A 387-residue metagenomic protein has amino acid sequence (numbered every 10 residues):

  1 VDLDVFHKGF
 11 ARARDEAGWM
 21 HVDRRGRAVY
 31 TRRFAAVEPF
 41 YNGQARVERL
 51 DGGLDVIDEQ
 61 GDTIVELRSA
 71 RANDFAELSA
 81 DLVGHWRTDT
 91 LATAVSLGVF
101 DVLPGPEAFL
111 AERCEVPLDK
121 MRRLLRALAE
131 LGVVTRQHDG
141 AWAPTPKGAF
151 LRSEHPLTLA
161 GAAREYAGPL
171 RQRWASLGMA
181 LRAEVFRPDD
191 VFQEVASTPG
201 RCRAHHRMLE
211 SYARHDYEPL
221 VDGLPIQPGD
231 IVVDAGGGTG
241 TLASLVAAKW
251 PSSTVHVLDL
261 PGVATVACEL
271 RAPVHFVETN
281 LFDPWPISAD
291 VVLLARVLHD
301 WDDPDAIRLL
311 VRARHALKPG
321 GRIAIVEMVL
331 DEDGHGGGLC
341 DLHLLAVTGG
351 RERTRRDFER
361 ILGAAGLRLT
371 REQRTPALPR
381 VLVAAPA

Functional and structural regions predicted by a protein language model:
V1-A70: Residue-level detector of conserved, function-critical positions
L3, T145, L378-P379: Short secondary-structure capping/turn micro-motifs that flank functional sites
F6, A13, V47, L103 (+2 more regions): Short beta-strand element of the conserved SAM-dependent methyltransferase core
W19, R27, A36, G53 (+7 more regions): Surface-exposed, flexible loop/turn segments at secondary-structure boundaries
R24-R27, G140-T145, A149-L151, V185-V191 (+2 more regions): Generic detector of solvent-exposed, compositionally biased contiguous segments
R25, Q60, E154-H155, E269-L270 (+1 more regions): Residue-level signal for well-ordered alpha-helical positions
R71-R136, I226, I231-A387: Alpha-helical subdomain
F75, A80-P104, R113, D119-D230: Conserved Class I S-adenosyl-L-methionine-dependent methyltransferase catalytic core
